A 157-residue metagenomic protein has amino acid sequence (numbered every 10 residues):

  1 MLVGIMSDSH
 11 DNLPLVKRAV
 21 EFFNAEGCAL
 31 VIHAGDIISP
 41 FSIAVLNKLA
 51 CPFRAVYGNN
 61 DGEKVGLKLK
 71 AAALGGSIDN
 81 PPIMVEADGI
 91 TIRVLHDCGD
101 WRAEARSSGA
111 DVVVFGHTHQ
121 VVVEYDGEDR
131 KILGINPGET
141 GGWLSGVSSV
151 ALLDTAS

Functional and structural regions predicted by a protein language model:
M1-K48, G62-K64, K68-L69, A73-G76 (+2 more regions): N-terminal active-site segment of His-dependent metallophosphoesterases
M1-L2, F53, L152-S157: Acidic, histidine-bearing metal-coordination/catalytic regions of metal-dependent phosphoesterases
M6-S7, L30-D36, F53-N59, R93-H96 (+2 more regions): Active-site neighborhood of phospho(di)ester-bond hydrolases with catalytic His/Asp-centered motifs
H10-L15, I38-F41, N60-G66, G99-E104 (+3 more regions): Active-site environment of divalent metal-dependent phosphoester hydrolases
I43-R54, E128-G134: Short acidic, glycine/proline-enriched helix-loop-strand junctions
A50-C98: Helix-adjacent hinge/juxtasegments
D79-D88, S108, E128-S157: Binuclear metal-dependent phosphoesterase catalytic core
N80-V123: Internal catalytic-core helix/loop-beta-alpha segment that presents or stabilizes conserved functional determinants
